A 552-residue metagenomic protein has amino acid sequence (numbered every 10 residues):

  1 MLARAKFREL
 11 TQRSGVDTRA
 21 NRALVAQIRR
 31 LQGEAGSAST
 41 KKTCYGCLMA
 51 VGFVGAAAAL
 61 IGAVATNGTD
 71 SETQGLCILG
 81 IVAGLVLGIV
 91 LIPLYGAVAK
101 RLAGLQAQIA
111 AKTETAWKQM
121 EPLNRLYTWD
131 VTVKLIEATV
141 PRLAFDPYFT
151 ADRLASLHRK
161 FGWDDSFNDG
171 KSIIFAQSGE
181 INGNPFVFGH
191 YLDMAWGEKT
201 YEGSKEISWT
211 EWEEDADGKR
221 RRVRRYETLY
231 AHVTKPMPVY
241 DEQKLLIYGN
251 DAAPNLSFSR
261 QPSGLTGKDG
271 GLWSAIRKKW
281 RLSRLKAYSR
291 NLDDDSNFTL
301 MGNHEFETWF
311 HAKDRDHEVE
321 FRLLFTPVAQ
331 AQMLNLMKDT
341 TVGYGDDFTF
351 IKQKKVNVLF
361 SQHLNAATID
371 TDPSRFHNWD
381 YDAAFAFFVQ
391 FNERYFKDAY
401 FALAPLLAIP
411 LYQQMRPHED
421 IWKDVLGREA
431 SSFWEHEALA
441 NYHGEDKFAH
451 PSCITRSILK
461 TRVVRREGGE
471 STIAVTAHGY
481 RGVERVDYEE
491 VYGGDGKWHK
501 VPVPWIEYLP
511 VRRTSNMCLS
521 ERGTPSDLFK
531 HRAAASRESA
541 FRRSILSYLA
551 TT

Functional and structural regions predicted by a protein language model:
M1-T43, F541-I545: Cytosolic juxtamembrane N-terminal segments of multi-pass membrane proteins
N21-L24, P93-S204, S536, I545 (+1 more regions): N-terminal topogenic membrane-targeting module
Q27, T69, S257-R260: N-terminal targeting/docking segments
G36-A116: Transmembrane alpha-helical hairpins and terminal membrane-anchor modules
A56, A63, K134-E137, P141 (+1 more regions): Short alpha-helical interface elements
L79-V82, V86, A116, F396-A404 (+2 more regions): Generic detector of bulky aromatic hydrophobic side chains
S156-E437, Y442-D446, H450-D487: Structured extramembrane domains adjacent to transmembrane segments
K460, G468, T472, T476 (+1 more regions): Long C-terminal extensions of eukaryotic subunits of large macromolecular complexes
